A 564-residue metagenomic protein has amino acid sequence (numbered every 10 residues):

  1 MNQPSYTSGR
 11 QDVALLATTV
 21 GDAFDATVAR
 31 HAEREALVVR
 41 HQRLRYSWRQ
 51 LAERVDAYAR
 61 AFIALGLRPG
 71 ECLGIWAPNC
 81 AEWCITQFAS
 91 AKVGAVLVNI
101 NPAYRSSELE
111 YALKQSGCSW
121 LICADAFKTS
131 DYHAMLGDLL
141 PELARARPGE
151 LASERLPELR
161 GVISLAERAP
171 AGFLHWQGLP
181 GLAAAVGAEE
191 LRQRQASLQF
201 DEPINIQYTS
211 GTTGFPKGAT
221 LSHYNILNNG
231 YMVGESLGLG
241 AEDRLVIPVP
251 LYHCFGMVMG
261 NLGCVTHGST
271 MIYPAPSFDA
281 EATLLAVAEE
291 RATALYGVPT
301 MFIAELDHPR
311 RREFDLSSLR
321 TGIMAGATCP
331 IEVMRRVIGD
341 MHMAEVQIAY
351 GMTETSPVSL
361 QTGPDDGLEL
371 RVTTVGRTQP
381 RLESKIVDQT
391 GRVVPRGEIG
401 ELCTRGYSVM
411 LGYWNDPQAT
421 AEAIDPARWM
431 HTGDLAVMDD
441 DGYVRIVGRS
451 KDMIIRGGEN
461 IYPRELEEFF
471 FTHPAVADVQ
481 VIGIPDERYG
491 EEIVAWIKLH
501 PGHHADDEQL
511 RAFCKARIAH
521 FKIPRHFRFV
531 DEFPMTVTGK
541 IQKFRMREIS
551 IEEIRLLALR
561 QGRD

Functional and structural regions predicted by a protein language model:
L16, E33-F88, R105-E110, H175-A184 (+2 more regions): Conserved AMP-binding/adenylate-forming core of the ANL superfamily
A32-E35, R155-L159, I163-P170, L174-Y208 (+2 more regions): Conserved pre-ATP/AMP-binding loop-to-beta segment of ANL
A52-A57, V186-E189, F200, N205 (+4 more regions): Conserved structural elements of the adenylate-forming
L65, V93-G178, H503: Structural core segment of the AMP-binding/adenylate-forming
Y104-K114, L121-C123, L295, T390 (+7 more regions): AMP-binding/adenylate-forming catalytic core of the ANL superfamily
R160, A519-K540, L559-D564: AMP-binding/adenylate-forming catalytic domain of the ANL superfamily
P180-A184, E289-G297, L306-L370, E383 (+1 more regions): Gly/Ser/Thr-rich phosphate-binding loop
L227-R244, C254-A294, H308-P309: Conserved AMP-binding/adenylation subdomain of ANL enzymes
